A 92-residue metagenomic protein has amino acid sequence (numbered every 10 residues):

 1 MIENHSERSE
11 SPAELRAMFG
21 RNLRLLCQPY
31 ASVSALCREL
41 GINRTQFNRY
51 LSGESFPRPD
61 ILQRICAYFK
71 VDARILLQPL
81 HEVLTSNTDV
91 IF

Functional and structural regions predicted by a protein language model:
M1-A35: A short, Lys/Arg-rich alpha-helix, primarily the initiator
M1-S9, A13, A67, L77-F92: Short, charged recognition helix plus adjacent turn of helix-turn-helix-like nucleic-acid-binding domains
Q28-R49: Short alpha-helical DNA-recognition segment
Y30-S32, P57-D60: Residue-level signal for the short linker/turn that defines the boundary of a DNA-recognition helix
N43-Q46, R58, D72: Short coil turns linking two alpha-helices in DNA-binding domains
S52-E54, H81: Residue-level detection of the helix-turn-helix DNA-binding "recognition helix"
D60-I75: DNA major-groove recognition helix of helix-turn-helix/homeodomain DNA-binding modules
